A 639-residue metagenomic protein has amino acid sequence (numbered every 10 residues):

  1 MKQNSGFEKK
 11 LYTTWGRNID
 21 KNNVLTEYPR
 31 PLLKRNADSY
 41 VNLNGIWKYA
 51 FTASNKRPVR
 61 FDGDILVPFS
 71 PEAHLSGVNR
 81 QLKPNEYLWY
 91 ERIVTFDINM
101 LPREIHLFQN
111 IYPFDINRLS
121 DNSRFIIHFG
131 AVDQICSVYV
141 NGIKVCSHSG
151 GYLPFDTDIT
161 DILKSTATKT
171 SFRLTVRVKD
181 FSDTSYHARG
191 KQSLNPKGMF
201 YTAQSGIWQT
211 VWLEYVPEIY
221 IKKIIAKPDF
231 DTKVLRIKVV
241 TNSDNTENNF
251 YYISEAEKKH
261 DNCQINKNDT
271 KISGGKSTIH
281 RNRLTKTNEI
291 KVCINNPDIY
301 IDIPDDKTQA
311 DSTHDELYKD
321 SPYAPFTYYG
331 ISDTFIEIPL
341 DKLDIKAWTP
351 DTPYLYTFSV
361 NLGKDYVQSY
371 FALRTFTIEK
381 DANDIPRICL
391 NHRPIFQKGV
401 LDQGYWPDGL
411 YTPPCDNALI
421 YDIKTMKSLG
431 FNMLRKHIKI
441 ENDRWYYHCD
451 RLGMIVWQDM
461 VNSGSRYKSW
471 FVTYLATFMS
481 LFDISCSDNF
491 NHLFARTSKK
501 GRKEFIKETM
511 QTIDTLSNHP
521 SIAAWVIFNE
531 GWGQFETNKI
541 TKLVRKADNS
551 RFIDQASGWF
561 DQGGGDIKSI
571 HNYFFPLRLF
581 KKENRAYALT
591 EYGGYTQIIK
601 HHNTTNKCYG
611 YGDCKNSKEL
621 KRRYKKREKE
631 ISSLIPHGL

Functional and structural regions predicted by a protein language model:
M1-V78, R177, F181-D183, D306: Accessory carbohydrate-binding/adhesion or oligomerization-edge regions at the termini of glycan-active proteins
K2-K9, G16-R17, L33-K34, K48-S54 (+5 more regions): Accessory beta-strand-rich segments of carbohydrate-active enzymes
L75-F96, S123-H128, Q134-S137, C146 (+7 more regions): Active-site-adjacent substrate/metal-binding segments within catalytic domains of carbohydrate-active enzymes
V140, I294, L362, L390-N391: Structural motif
G142, V211, Y356, H392 (+1 more regions): Conserved, mostly hydrophobic/aromatic
E218-D244: Surface beta-strand/loop "capping" patches
D244-K258, K286-K380: Extended acidic/polar, glycine-enriched regions that form or flank non-catalytic beta-rich accessory modules
M433-L639: Substrate-binding/catalytic cleft of secreted carbohydrate-active enzymes, primarily glycoside hydrolases
